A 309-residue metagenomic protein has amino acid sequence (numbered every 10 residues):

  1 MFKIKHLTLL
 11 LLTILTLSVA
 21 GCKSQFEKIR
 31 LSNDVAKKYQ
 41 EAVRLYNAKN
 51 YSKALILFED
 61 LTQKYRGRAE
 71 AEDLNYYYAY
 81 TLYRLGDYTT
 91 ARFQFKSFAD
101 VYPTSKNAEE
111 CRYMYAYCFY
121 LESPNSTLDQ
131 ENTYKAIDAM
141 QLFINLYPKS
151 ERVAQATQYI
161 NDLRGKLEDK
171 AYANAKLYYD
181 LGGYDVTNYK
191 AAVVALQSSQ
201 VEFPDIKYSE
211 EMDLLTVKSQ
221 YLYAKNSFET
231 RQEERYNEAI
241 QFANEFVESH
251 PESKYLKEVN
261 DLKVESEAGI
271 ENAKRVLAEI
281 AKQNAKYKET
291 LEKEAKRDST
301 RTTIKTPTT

Functional and structural regions predicted by a protein language model:
M1-L9: Bacterial N-terminal signal peptides that target proteins for export
F2, S18-T309: Acidic, polar-rich low-complexity tracts and alpha-helical solenoid repeat scaffolds
L10-S18: Bacterial N-terminal signal peptides
